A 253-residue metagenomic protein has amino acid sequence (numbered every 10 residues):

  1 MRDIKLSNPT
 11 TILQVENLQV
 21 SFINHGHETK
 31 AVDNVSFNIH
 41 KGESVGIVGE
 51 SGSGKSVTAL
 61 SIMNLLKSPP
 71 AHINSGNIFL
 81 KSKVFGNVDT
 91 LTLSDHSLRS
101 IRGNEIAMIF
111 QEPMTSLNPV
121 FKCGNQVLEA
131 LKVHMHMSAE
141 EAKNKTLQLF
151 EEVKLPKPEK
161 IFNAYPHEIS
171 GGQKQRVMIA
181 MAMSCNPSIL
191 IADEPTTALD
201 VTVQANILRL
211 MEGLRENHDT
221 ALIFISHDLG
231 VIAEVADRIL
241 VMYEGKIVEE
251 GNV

Functional and structural regions predicted by a protein language model:
N77-S100, S138, R209: ABC ATPase NBD Q-loop/coupling interface
F79, E141-K160: Conserved ABC ATPase "signature" region
S184-S188: A short, proline-enriched helix->beta-strand linker immediately N-terminal to the Walker B motif in ABC-type P-loop
A205-D219: Helical segment within the ABC ATPase nucleotide-binding domain
I232-E234: A short, surface-exposed alpha-helical micro-motif characterized by mixed small hydrophobic and charged/polar residues
E250-G251: ABC ATPase "signature
